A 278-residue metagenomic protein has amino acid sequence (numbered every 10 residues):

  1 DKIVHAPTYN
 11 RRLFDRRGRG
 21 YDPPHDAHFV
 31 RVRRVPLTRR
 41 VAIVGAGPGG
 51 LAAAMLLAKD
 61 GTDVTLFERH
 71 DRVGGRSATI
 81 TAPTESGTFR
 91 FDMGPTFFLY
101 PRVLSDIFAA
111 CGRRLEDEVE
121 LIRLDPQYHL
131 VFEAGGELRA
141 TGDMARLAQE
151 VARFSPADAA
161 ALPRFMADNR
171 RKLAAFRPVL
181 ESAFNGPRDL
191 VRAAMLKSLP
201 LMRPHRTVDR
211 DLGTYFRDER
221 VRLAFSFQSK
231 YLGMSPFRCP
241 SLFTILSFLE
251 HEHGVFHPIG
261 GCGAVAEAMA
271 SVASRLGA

Functional and structural regions predicted by a protein language model:
K2-V4: Hydrophobic alpha-helical signal/anchor motif
P7-A42, K59-D60, H251: Extreme N-terminal leader/targeting segments of oxidoreductases
R39-A174: N-terminal glycine-rich phosphate/pyrophosphate-binding loop and immediately adjacent elements
G50, D60, D211-Y215, F227 (+3 more regions): Generic, well-ordered alpha-helical scaffold segments in large soluble proteins
L51, F67, T141, M202 (+5 more regions): Conserved structured core elements
R69, P240-T244: Active-site-adjacent bridging/hinge elements
E133-P240: Rossmann-like flavin
I245-A278: Helical element adjacent to the flavin cofactor pocket in flavoenzyme catalytic cores
